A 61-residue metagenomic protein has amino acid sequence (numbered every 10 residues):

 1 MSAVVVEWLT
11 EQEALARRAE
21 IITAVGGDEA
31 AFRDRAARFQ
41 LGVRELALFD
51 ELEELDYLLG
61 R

Functional and structural regions predicted by a protein language model:
M1-R61: Extended, charge-rich alpha-helical interface modules
